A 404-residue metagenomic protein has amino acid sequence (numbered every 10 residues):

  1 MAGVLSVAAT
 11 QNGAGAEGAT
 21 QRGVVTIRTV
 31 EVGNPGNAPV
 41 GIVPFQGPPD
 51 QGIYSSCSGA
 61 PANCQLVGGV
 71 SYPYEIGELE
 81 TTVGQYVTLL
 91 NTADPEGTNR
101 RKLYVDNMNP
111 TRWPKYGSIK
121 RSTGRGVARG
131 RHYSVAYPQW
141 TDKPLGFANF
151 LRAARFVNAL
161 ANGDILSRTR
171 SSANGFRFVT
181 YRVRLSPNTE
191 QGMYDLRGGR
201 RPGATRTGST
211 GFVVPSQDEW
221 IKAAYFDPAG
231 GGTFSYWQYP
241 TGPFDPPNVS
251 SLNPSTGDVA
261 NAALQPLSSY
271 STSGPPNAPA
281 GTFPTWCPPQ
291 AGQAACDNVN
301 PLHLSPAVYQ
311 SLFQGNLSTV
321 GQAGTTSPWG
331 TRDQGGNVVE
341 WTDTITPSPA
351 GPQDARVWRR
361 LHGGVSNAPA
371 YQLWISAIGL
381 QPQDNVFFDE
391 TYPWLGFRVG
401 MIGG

Functional and structural regions predicted by a protein language model:
M1-A8: Bacterial N-terminal signal peptides
A8-A9, A14-G18: Boundary at the C-terminal end of the N-terminal hydrophobic targeting segment
A16-G18, S58, G68, S311 (+2 more regions): Disulfide-stabilized, aromatic/cysteine-rich ligand-recognition loop
E17-P44, L196-T205, S209-V214: GGW-centered surface loops in extracellular recognition modules
Q21, A38-P48, V83-T88, E96-K102 (+4 more regions): Short, solvent-exposed loop/turn elements at domain surfaces
P39-P73, N253-A262, Y371-E390: Short, polar loop/linker segments at the starts of domains and inter-domain junctions
V67-Q217, A223-S250: Active-site microenvironments of metalloenzymes and redox enzymes
R201-S209, D245, N253-P254, A263-G335: Short, well-ordered junction/capping motifs at the entry into regular secondary structure
